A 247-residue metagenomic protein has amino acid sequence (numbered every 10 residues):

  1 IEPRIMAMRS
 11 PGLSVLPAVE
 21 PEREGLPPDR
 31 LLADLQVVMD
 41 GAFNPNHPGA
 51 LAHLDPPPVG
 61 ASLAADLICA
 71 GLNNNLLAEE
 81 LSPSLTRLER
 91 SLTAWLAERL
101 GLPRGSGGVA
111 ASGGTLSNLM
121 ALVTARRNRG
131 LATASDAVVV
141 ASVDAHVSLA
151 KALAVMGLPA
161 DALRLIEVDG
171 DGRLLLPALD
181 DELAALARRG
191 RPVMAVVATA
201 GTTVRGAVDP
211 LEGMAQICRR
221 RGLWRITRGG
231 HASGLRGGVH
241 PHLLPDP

Functional and structural regions predicted by a protein language model:
I1-G105: N-terminal entrance/gating region of PLP-dependent enzymes' catalytic architecture
A7, S82-L88, A110, T133-A141: Short alpha-helical "patches" and their helix-cap loops
N46, E79, P103, G107 (+3 more regions): Secondary-structure transition/capping residues
L76-S84, V109, G113, T202 (+1 more regions): Conserved aromatic-histidine-acidic binding/catalytic patches
L96-V123, R164-E167: Short loop-beta-helix segment that forms the pyridoxal 5′-phosphate
S117-P247: Conserved PLP-enzyme active-site core in the AAT-like
